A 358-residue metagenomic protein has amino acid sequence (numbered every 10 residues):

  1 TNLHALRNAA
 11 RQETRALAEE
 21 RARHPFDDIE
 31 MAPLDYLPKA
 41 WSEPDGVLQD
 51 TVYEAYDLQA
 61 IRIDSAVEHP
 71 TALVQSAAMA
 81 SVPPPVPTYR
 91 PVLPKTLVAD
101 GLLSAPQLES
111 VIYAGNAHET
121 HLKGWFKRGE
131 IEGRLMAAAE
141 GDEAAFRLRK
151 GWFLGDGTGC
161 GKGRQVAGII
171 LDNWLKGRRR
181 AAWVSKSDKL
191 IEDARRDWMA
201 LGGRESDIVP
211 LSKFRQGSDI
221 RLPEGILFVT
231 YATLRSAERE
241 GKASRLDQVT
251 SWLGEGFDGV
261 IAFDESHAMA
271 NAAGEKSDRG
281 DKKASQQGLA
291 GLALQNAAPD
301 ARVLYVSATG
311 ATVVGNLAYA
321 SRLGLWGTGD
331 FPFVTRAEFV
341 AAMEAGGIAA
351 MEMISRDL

Functional and structural regions predicted by a protein language model:
N2-V92: N-terminal accessory nucleic-acid engagement/regulatory domains that precede and modulate ATP-driven motor cores
L6, Y36, W41-P44, L48 (+6 more regions): SF2 helicase/translocase NTPase motor core, specifically the RecA-like lobe 1 inter-motif segment between Walker
S104-M136: N-terminal pre-Walker A segment at the start of P-loop NTPase domains
V111-I112, A167-L171, L292: Short, hydrophobic alpha-helix immediately C-terminal to the catalytic nucleophile
D156: The Walker A (P-loop) glycine that initiates the GxxxxGKT/S ATP-binding motif of P-loop NTPases
G159: Walker A (P-loop) phosphate-binding loop of P-loop NTPases
K162-L171, A318: Motif I (Walker A/P-loop) of helicase-class P-loop NTPases
V260, G280-L358: Conserved P-loop NTPase motor "coupling/switch" region that bridges the ATPase
